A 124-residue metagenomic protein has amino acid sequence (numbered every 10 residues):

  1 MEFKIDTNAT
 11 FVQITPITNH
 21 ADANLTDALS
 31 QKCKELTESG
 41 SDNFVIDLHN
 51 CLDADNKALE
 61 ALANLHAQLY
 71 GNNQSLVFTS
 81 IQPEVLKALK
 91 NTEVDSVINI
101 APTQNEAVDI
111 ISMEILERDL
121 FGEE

Functional and structural regions predicted by a protein language model:
M1-F3, A21, D95-V108: A short, terminal or domain-edge coil/loop segment
E2-E35: STAS-typified acidic loop motif
D6, T79, A101: General small-molecule cofactor/ligand-binding pocket signal
A9-F11, I46, N50, A58 (+2 more regions): Low-complexity, compositionally biased segments
T10, P83, N105: Residues that form or immediately flank small-molecule/cofactor binding pockets and catalytic motifs
A23-I98: Amphipathic alpha-helical interaction surfaces in cytosolic regulatory modules
P102-E124: A charged, well-structured terminal subsegment
